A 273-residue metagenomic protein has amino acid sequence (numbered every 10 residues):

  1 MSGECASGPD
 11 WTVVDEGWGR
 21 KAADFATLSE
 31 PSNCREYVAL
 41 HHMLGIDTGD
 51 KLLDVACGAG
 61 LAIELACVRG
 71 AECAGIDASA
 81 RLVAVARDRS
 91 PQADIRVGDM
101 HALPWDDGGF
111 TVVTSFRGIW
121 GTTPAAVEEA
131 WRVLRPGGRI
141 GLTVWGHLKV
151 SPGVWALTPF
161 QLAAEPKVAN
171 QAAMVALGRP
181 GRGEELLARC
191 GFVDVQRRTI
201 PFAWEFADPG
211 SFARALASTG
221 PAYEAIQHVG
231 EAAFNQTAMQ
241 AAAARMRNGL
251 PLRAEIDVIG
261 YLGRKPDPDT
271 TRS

Functional and structural regions predicted by a protein language model:
S2-D50, L61-L65, L82-V85, R89: Conserved class I S-adenosyl-L-methionine
S32-N33, A59-L61, A176-S273: Conserved Class I S-adenosyl-L-methionine
K51-A102: Class I SAM-dependent methyltransferase SAM/SAH-binding core
H101-V113: A short acidic, Gly/Pro-enriched loop at the edge of an enzyme's catalytic core that lines a small-molecule cofactor
V112-A125, G146: A short SAM/SAH-binding and catalytic strip from SAM-dependent methyltransferases
A125-R139: A short glycine-rich, Lys/Arg-flanked "PGG" loop and its adjoining helix->strand segment in the class I
G141-P166: Conserved class I S-adenosyl-L-methionine
